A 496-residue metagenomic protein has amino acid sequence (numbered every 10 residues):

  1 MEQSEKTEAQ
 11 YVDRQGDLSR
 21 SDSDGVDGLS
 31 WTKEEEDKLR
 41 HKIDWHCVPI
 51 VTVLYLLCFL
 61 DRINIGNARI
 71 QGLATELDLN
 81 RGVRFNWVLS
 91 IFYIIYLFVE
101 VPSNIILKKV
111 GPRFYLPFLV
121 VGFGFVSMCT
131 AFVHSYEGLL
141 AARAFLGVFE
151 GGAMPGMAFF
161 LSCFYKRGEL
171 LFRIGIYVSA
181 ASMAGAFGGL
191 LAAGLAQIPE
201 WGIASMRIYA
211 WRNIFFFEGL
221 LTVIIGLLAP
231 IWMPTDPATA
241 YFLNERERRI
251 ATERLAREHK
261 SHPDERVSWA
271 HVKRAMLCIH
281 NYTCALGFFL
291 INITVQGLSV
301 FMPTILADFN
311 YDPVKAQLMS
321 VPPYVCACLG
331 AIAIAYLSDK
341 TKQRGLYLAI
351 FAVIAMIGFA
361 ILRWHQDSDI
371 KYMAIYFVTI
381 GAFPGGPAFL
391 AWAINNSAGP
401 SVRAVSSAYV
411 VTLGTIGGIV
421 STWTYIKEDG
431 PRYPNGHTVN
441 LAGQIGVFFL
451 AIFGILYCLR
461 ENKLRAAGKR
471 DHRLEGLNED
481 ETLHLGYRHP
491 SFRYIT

Functional and structural regions predicted by a protein language model:
M1-I63, I70-Q71, P230-S261, E265 (+1 more regions): Intracellular terminal tails of multi-pass secondary transporters
H46-G82, V99, S103, G188-A192 (+2 more regions): Extracytoplasmic
I63, Y93-V101, G151, A186 (+3 more regions): Residue-level signature of mid-helix packing/kink "hotspots" within the transmembrane helices of 12-pass Major
G66-N67, A270-A335, L390, T422: Extracytoplasmic gate region of multi-pass secondary transporters
I70-F85, V110, M128-L140, V148 (+9 more regions): Extracellular/lumenal inter-transmembrane loop segments of multi-pass membrane transporters
L97-E137: Conserved MFS/SLC helix-loop-helix module at the cytosolic interface between two early adjacent transmembrane helices
F98-G111, L329-Q343: Helix-to-loop junctions at the C-terminal end of transmembrane segments in multipass secondary transporters
F114-M128, L346-I361: Structural signature of the two symmetry-related core transmembrane helices
